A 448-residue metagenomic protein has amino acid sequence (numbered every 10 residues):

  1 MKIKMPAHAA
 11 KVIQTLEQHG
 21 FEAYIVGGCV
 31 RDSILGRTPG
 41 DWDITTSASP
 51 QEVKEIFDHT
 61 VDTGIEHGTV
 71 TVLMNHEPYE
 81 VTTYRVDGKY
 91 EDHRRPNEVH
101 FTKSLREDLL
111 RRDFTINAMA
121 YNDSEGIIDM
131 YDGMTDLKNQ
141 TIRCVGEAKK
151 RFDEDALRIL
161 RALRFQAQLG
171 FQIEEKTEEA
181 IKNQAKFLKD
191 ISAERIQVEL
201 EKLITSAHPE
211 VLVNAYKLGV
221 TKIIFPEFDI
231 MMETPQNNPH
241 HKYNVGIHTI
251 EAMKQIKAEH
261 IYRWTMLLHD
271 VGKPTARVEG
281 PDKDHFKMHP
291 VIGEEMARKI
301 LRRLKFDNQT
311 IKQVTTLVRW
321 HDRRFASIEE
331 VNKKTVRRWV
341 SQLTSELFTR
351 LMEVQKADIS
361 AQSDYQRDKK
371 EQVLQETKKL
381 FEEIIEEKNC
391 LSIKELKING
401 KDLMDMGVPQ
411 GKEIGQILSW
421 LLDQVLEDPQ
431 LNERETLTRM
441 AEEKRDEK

Functional and structural regions predicted by a protein language model:
M1-K448: Catalytic cores of the polymerase beta-like nucleotidyltransferase superfamily and closely associated nucleotide
